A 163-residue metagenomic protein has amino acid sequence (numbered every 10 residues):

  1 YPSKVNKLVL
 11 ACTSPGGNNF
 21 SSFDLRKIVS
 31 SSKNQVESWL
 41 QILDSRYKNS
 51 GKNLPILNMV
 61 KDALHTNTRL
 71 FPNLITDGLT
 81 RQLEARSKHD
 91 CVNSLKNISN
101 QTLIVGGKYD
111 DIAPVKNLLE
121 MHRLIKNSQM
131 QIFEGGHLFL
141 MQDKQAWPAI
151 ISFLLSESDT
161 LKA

Functional and structural regions predicted by a protein language model:
K4-V5, S128: Core-facing hydrophobic residues within beta-strands of well-ordered domains
V5-V36, G78: Flexible "cap/lid" loop of the alpha/beta hydrolase fold
V9, L103-V105, Q131: Hydrophobic/aromatic beta-strand patches that form the interior of the parallel beta-sheet core in alpha/beta enzyme
N19, L40-S87, S94: Conserved alpha/beta-hydrolase catalytic His-Asp/Glu region
I98, I104-G106, D110: Short beta-strand/loop motif that positions the catalytic acidic residue of the alpha/beta-hydrolase fold
D111-N117: Conserved alpha/beta-hydrolase "acid-adjacent" motif
L119-E120, P148: Active-site phosphate/pyrophosphate- and oxyanion-stabilizing loops and adjacent acidic/basic residues in soluble
S128-A163: Catalytic active-site module of serine/aspartate enzymes centered on a nucleophile-bearing elbow/loop
